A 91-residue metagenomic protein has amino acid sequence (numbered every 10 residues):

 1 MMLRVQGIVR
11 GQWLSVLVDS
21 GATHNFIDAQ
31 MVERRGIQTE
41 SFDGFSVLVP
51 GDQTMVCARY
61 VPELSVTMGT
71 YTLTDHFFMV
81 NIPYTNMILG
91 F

Functional and structural regions predicted by a protein language model:
M1-F91: Aspartic protease
